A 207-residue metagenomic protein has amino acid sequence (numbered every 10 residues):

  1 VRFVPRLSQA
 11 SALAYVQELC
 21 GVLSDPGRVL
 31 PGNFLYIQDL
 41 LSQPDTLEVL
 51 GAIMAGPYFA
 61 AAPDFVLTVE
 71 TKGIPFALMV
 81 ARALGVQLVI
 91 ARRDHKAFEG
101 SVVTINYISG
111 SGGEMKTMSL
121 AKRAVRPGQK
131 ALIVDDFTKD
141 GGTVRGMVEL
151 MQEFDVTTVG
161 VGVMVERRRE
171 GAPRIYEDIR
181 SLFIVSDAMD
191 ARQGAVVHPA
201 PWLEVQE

Functional and structural regions predicted by a protein language model:
R2-A62: Active-site-facing substrate-recognition patch
A12, E149-E207: PRPP-dependent phosphoribosyltransferase catalytic core
P63-E70: Short glycine-rich phosphate-binding loop at a beta-alpha junction
E70-P75, D140: Gly/Ser/Thr-rich loops at beta-strand to alpha-helix junctions that form or flank small-molecule/cofactor-binding
P75-L84: Short Gly/Thr/Asp-enriched flexible loops that form oxyanion-binding sites at enzyme active sites
L84-G85, I105-G110, E177-R180, H198: Short, hinge-like loop/turn segments at secondary-structure boundaries
V86-L132: Short, glycine/charge-rich flexible loops or terminal/linker lids adjacent to PRPP-binding catalytic cores
D135-V148: Acidic, divalent-metal-coordinating active-site segment for phosphoryl/phosphodiester hydrolysis, typified by short
